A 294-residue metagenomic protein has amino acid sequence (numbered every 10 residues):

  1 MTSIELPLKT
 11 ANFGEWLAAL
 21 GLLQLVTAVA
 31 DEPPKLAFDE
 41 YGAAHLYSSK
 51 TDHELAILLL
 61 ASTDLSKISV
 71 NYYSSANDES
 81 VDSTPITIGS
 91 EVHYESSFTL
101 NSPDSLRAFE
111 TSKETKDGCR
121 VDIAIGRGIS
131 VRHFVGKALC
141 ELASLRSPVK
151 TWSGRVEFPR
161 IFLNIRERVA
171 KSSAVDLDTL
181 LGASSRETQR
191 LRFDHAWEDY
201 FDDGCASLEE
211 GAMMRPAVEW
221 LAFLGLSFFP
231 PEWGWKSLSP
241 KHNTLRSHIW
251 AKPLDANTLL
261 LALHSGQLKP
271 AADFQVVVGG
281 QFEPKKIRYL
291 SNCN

Functional and structural regions predicted by a protein language model:
M1-D178, W197-E198, P230, H264-Q267 (+1 more regions): Conserved small-residue
T2-L20, T27-A30, F38, S48 (+6 more regions): Elongated scaffolding segments in large macromolecular assemblies, built predominantly from amphipathic alpha-helices
L142-S144, S184-G211: Short linear interaction motifs
